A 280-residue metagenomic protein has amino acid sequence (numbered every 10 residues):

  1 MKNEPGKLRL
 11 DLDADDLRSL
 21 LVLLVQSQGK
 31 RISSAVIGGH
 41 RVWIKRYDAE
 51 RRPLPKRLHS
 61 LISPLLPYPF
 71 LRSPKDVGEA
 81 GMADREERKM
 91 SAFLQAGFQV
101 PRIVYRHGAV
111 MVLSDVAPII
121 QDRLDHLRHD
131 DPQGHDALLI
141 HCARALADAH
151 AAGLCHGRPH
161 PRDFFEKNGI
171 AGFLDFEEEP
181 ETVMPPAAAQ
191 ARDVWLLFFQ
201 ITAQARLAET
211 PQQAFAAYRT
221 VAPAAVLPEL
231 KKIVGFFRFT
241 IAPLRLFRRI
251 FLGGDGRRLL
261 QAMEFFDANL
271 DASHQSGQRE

Functional and structural regions predicted by a protein language model:
M1-K30, L244-R248: Juxta-kinase regulatory segment immediately upstream of eukaryotic protein kinase catalytic domains
R31-G81: ATP-binding glycine-rich loop module of kinase domains
S63-L65, D76-E86, S91-L94, F98-L139: Conserved structural core of kinase catalytic domains
F93, A145-A149: Conserved hydrophobic alpha-helix
A117, P161, E178: Short, glycine/acidic-enriched loop or turn micro-motifs at the edges of active sites
A151-P161: Catalytic-loop of the protein kinase fold
D163-D175: Conserved protein kinase catalytic/activation segment
F176-H274, E280: C-lobe/activation-segment region of protein kinase-like
